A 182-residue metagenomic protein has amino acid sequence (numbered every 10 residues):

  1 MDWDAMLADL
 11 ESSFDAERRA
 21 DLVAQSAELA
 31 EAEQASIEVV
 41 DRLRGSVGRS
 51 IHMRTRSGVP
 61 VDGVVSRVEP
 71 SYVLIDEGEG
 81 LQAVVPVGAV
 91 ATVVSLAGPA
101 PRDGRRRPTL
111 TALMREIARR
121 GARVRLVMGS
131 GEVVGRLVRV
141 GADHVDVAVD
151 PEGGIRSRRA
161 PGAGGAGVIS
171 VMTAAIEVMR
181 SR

Functional and structural regions predicted by a protein language model:
M1-R182: Short glycine-rich, low-complexity segments
